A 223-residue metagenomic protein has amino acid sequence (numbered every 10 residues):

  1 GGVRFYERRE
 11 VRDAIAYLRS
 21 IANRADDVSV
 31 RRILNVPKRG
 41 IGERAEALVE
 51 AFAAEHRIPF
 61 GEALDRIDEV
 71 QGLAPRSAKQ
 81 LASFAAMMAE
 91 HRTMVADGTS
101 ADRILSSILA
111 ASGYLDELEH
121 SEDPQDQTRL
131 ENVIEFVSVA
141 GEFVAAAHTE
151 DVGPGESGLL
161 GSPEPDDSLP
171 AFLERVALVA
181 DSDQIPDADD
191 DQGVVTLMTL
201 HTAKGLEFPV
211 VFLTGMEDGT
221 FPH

Functional and structural regions predicted by a protein language model:
G1-G2, F212: A secondary-structure boundary/capping signal
G2-R8: Conserved helicase motor
R8, R12-H223: Conserved helicase C-terminal RecA-like lobe
